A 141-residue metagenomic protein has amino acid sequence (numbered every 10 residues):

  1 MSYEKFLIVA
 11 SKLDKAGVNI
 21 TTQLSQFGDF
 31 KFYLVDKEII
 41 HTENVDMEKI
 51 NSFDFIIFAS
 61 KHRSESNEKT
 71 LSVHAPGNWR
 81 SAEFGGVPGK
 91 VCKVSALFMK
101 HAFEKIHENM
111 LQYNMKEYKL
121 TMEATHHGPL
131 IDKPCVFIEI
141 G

Functional and structural regions predicted by a protein language model:
M1-H126, L130: N-terminal catalytic or cofactor-binding beta/alpha core of small enzyme domains
K133-P134: C-terminal folded domains that constitute the principal catalytic or ligand-binding module of multi-domain proteins
G141: Helical (often loop-to-helix) elements that flank the catalytic cores of nucleotide-handling enzymes
